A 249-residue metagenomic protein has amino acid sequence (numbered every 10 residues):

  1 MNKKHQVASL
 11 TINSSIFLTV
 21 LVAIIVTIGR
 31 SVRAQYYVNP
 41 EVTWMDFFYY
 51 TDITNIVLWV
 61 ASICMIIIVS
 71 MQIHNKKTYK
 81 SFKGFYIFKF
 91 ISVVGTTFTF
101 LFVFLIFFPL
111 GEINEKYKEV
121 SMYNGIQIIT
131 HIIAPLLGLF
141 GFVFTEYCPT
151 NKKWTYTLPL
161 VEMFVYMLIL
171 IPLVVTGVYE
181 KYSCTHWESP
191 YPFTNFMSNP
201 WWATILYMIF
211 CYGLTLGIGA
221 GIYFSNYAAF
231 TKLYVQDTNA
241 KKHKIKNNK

Functional and structural regions predicted by a protein language model:
M1-I16: N-terminal membrane topogenic signal
F17-Q35: Alpha-helical transmembrane segments of multi-pass membrane proteins
S31-F48, P109-S121: Membrane-interface interhelical loops and short amphipathic "cap" helices that link adjacent transmembrane segments
K76-T96, K152-V161: Interfacial segments of alpha-helical transmembrane regions
G95-T99, T157-T176: Hydrophobic alpha-helical membrane-insertion segments
Y123-L136: Membrane-interface loop-to-helix entry segments
I133-N151: Alpha-helical transmembrane segments in multipass membrane proteins, preferentially the mid-helix core
G177-F224: Membrane-interface transmembrane-helix boundary segments in multi-pass integral membrane proteins
